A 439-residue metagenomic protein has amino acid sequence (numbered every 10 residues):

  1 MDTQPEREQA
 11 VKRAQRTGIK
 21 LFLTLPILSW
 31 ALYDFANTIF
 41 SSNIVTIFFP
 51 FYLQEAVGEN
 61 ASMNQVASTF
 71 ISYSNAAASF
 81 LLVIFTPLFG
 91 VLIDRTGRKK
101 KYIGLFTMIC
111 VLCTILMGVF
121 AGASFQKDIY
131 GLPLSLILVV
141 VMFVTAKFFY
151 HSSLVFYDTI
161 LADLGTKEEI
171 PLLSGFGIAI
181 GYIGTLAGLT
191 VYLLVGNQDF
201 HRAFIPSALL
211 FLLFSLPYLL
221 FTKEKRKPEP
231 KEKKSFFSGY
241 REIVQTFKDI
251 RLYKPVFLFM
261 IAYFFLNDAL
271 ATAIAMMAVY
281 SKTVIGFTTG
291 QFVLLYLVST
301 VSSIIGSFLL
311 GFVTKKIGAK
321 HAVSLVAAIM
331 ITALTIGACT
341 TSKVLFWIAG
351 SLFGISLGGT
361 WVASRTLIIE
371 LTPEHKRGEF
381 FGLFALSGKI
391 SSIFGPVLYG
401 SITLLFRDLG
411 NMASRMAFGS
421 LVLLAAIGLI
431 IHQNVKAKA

Functional and structural regions predicted by a protein language model:
E6-L25, K225-M260: Juxtamembrane intracellular "pre-TM" segments in multi-pass secondary transporters
I44-S68, A275-Q291: Short amphipathic helix-loop junctions that connect adjacent transmembrane helices in Major Facilitator Superfamily/SLC
I84-R98, I305-A319, T403: Helix-to-loop junctions at the C-terminal end of transmembrane segments in multipass secondary transporters
K101-L116, H321-I336: Structural signature of the two symmetry-related core transmembrane helices
C113-T114, F120, K127-S153, L345-G359: Hydrophobic core of transmembrane alpha-helices in multi-pass small-molecule transporters, especially MFS/SLC-type
G118-A121, L210-F221, G419-A439: Multi-pass alpha-helical transporter architecture, strongest for 12-TM Major Facilitator/SLC carriers used
P171-L193, S387-P396: Glycine-rich segments within core transmembrane alpha-helices of 12-TM secondary carriers
L193-L209, S401-A425: A membrane-interface helix-boundary motif in multi-pass transporters
